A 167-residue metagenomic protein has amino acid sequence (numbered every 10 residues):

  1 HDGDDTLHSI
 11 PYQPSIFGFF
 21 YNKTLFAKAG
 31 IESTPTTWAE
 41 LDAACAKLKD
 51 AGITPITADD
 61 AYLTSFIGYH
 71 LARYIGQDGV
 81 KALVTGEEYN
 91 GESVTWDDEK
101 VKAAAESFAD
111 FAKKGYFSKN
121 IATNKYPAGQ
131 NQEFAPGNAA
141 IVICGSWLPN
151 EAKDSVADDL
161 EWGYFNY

Functional and structural regions predicted by a protein language model:
H1, G76-A103, D154-A157: Short, solvent-exposed loop/beta-turn-alpha elements that line the ligand-binding surface or hinge of extracytoplasmic
H1-F17, D42, K100: Hinge/lid segment of periplasmic solute-binding proteins
H8-S9, D50-D60: Bilobed periplasmic-binding protein-like "clamshell/Venus-flytrap" ligand-binding domains
A29, K114, D154-Y167: Extracytoplasmic/periplasmic substrate-recognition and gating elements
T36-D42, N120-A135: Short helix-initiation/N-cap motifs at beta->coil->alpha
C45, E87-I121: Glycine-centered hinge/linker elements that transmit conformational signals in sensory and ligand-binding systems
A51-P55, A135-C144, L160: Alpha-to-beta junction loops
C144-P149, Y167: Beta->alpha turn/N-cap motifs
